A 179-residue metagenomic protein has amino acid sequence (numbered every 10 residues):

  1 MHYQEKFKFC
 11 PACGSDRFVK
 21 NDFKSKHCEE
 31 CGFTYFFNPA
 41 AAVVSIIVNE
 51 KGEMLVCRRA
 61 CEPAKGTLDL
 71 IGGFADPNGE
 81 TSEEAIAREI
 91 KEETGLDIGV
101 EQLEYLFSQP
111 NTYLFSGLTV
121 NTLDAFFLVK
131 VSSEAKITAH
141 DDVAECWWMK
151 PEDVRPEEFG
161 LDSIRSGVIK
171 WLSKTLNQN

Functional and structural regions predicted by a protein language model:
Y3-F7, K24, A41: Short metal-coordination and nucleic-acid-contact micro-motifs, chiefly zinc-binding Cys/His arrays
C10-C13, C28-C31: Short cysteine-rich clusters marking metal-coordination/redox-active sites
F18-V19, F36: Short functional micro-motifs and their immediate structural scaffolds
V19-S25: Short linker/helix segments within small regulatory modules
E30-L55: Conserved N-terminal beta-strand and adjoining loop/helix that marks the start of the Nudix/MutT-like hydrolase domain
N49-E92: Conserved Nudix-box catalytic region and its N-terminal flanking loop in Nudix hydrolases and closely related
A75-Q102, F107-S163: Unchanged
S166-N179: Charged phosphate-binding loop/patch that engages nucleotide di/tri-phosphates or the phosphate backbone of nucleic
